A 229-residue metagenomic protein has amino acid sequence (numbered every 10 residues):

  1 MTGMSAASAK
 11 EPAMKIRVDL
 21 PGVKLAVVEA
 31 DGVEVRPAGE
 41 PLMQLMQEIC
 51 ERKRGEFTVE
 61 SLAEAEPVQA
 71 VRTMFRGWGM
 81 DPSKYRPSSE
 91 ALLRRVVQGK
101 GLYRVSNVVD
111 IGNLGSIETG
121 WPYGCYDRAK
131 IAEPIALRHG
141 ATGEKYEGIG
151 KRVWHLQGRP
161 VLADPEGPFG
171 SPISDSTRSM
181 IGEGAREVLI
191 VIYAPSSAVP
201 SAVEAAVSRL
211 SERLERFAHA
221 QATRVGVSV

Functional and structural regions predicted by a protein language model:
T2-V229: Charge-biased, low-complexity intrinsically disordered regions
